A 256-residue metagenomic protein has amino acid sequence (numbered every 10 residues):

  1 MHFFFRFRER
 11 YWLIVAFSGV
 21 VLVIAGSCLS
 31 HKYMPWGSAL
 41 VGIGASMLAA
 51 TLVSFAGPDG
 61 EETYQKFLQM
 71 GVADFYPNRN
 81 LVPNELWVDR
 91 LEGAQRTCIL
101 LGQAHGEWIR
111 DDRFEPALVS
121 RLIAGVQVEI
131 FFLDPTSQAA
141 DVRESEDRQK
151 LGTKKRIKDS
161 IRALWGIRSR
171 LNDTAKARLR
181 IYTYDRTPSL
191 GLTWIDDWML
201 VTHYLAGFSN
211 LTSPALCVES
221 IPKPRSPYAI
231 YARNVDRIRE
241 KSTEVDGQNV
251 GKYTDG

Functional and structural regions predicted by a protein language model:
M1-S18: Juxtamembrane interface helix immediately N-terminal to a transmembrane segment
I24-Y33: Juxtamembrane "helix-exit" motif on the non-cytosolic side of transmembrane helices
Y33-Q69: Transmembrane alpha-helices and immediately adjacent membrane-cytoplasm interface residues in multi-pass integral
A56-V142, A232-R237, E244: PLD-like (HKD) phosphodiesterase/transphosphatidyltransferase domain
N84, I157-L164, Y228-A232: A structural signal for well-ordered alpha-helical scaffolds and beta->alpha junctions
A140-L190: HKD-type phospholipase D/PLD-like phosphodiesterase module
L179-L216: HKD (HxKxxxxD) catalytic microenvironment of the phospholipase D
V201, L205-G256: Signature of lipid phosphatidyltransferase scaffolds
